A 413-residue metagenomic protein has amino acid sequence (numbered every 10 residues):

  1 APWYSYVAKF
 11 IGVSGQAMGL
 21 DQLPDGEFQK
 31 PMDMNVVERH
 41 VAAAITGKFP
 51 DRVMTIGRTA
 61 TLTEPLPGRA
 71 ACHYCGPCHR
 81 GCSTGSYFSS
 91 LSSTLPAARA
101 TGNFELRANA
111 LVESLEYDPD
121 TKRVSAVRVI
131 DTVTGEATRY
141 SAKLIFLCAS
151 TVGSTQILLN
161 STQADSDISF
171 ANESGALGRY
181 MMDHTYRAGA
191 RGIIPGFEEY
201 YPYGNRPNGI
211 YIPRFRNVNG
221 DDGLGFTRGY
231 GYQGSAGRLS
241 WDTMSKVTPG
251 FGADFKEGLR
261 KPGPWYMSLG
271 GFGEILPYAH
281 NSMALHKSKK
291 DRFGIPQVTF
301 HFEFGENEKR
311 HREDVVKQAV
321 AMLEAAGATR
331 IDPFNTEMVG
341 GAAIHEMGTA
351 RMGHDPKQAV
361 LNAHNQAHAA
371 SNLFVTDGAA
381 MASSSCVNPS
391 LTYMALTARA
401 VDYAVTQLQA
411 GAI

Functional and structural regions predicted by a protein language model:
A1, S174-T299, E303-K309, E346 (+3 more regions): FAD cofactor-binding and catalytic pocket of flavoenzymes
A1-V112, V339-A343, R351: Conserved redox-cofactor binding core of oxidoreductases
A1-W3, A100-T101, A110, S114-T121 (+4 more regions): Glycine-rich loop(s) and the adjacent beta-strand/alpha-helix scaffold that form part
P2-Y6, D314-Q318, R399: A non-catalytic, amphipathic alpha-helix used as a structural packing/dimerization or gating element in enzyme scaffolds
F10-L20, A44-V53, D118, F197-E199 (+2 more regions): Surface-exposed helix-capping loop/turn segments at secondary-structure junctions
G57, C72-C78, E113-Y117, P262-I275 (+3 more regions): A glycine-rich dinucleotide-binding beta-alpha-beta segment and adjacent secondary-structure elements that constitute
T94-A100, T132-R139, M352, Q358-H368: A short acidic-Thr-Gly-centered motif at the start of a beta-strand
S383-D402: A conserved FAD-binding loop/helix module that cradles the flavin
